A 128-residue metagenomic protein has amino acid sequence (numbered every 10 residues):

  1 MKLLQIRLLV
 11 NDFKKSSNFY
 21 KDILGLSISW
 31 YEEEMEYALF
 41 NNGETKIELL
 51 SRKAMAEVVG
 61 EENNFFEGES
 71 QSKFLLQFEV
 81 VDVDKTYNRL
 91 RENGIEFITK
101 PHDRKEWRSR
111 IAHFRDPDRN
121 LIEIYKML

Functional and structural regions predicted by a protein language model:
M1-L4, S27-Q77, Y87-R115, M127-L128: Vicinal oxygen chelate
L8-F13, K105-E106: Conserved beta-strand-loop-alpha-helix junction that forms the acyl-donor binding cleft
L9, L76-E79: Active-site-adjacent beta-strand anchor residues
D12, E32-M35, D82: Short beta->alpha linker loops
S16-I23, L90, R119: Conserved active-site tyrosine of GNAT-family acetyltransferases
L121-I124: Short glycine-/small-residue motifs
